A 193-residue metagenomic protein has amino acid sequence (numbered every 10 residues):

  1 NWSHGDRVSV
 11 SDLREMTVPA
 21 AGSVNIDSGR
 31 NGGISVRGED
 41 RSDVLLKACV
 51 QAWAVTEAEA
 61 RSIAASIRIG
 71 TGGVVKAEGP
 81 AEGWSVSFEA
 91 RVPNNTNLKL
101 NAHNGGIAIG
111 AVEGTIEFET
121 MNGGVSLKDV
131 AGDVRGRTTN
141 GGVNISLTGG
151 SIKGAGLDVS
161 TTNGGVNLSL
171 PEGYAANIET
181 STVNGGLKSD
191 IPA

Functional and structural regions predicted by a protein language model:
N1-D27, N31-A102, G110-A111, E117-E119 (+4 more regions): Acidic (Asp/Glu) and glycine-rich low-complexity loops/linkers that are typically intrinsically disordered
L168-S169: Hydrophobic alpha-helical bundle architecture
